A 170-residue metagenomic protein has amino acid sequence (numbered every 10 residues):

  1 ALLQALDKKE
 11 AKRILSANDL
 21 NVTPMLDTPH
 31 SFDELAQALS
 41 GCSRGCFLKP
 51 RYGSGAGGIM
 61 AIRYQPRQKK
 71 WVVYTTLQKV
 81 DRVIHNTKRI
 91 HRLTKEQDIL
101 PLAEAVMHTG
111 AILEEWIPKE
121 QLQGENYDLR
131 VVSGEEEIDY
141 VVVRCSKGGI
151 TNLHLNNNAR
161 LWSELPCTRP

Functional and structural regions predicted by a protein language model:
A1-G41, S54: Conserved N-proximal alpha/beta basic substrate-recognition cap immediately N-terminal to, or forming the N-lobe
A11-A17, L39-R63, V73-T75, A103-Q121: ATP-grasp fold ATP-binding core
M25, G53-G58, Y127, N156-N158: Glycine-centered flexibility motif
L26-P29, R63, V142: Residues at the C-termini of beta-strands that transition into short coil/loop
A38, C42-R44, K95, L129: Broad hydrophobic/π-residue packing in well-ordered secondary structure
Q65-P170: ATP-dependent carboxylate/phosphate-activation module, predominantly the ATP-grasp catalytic core and closely related
